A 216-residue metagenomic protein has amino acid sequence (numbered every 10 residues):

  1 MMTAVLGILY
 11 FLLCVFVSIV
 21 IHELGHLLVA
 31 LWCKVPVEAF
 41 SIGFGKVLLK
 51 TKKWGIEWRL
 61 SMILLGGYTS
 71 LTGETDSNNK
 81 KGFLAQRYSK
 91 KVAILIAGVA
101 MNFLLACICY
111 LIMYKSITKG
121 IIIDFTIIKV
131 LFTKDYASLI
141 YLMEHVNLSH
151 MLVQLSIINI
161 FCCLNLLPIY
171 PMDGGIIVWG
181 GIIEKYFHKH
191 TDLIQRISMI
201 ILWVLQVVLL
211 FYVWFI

Functional and structural regions predicted by a protein language model:
M1-I216: Hydrophobic transmembrane alpha-helices and their immediate loop junctions in multi-pass integral membrane proteins
